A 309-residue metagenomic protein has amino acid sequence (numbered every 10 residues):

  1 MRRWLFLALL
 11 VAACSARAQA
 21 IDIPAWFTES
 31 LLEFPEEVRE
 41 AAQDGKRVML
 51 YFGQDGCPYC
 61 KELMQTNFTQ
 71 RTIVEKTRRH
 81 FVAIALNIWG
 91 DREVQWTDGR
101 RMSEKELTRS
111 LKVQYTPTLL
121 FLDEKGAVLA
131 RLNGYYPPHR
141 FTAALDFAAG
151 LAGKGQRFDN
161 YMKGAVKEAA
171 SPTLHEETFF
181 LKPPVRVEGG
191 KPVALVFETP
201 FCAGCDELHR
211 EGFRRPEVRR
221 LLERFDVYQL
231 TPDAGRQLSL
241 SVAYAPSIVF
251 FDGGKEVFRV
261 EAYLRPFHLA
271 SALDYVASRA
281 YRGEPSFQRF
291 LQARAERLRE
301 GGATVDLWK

Functional and structural regions predicted by a protein language model:
W4-A12: Sec-dependent N-terminal signal peptides
A12-A18: C-terminal segment of classical bacterial N-terminal signal peptides
A18-V48, Q54-R71, E75, I88-D226 (+1 more regions): Proteins that catalyze or organize thiol-disulfide redox chemistry and the adjacent proteostasis machinery handling
R78, V82-A83: Beta-solenoid repeat scaffold
